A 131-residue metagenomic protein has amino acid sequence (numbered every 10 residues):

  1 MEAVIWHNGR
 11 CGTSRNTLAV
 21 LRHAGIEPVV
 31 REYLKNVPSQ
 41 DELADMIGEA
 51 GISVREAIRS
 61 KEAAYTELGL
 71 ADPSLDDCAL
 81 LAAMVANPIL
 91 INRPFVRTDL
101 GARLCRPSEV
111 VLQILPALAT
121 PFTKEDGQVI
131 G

Functional and structural regions predicted by a protein language model:
M1-A24, P28-Y33: Local sequence-structure signature of Cys/Sec-based thiol-disulfide redox active-site neighborhoods
Y33-G131: Thiol/selenol-based redox catalytic cores and closely related redox-interacting motifs
